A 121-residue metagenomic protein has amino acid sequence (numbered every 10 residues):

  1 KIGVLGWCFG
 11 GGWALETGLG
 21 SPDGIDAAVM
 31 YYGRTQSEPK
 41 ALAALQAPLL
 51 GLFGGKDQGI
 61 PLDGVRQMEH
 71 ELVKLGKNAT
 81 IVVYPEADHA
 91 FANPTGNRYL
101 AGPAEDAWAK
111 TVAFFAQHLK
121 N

Functional and structural regions predicted by a protein language model:
K1-W7: Alpha/beta-hydrolase fold nucleophile elbow
F9-G11, G33: Active-site loop->helix "elbow" adjoining a glycine-rich segment at hydrolase catalytic centers
G11-P22: Short glycine-enriched nucleophile-adjacent loop and the immediately C-terminal alpha-helix near the catalytic center
G24-R34: A conserved short beta-strand
L45, G51-F53: Short beta-strand/loop motif that positions the catalytic acidic residue of the alpha/beta-hydrolase fold
K56-I60: Acidic catalytic loop of the alpha/beta-hydrolase fold
P61-E71: Short alpha-helix in the alpha/beta-hydrolase fold that links the catalytic acid
V73-N121: C-terminal catalytic histidine-bearing segment of alpha/beta-hydrolase fold enzymes
